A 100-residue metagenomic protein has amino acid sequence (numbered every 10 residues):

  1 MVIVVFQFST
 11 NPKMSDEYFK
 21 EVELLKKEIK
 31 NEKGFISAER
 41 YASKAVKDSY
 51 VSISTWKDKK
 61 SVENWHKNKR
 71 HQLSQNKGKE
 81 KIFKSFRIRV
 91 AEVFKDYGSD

Functional and structural regions predicted by a protein language model:
M1-S49, K57-K67, F83-D100: Short S/T/G/P-rich N-terminal loop/turn motif that feeds into the first structured element of a domain
S74: Conserved short loop/helix modules at catalytic or binding sites in compact beta-alpha or helix-hairpin-helix contexts
G78-I82: Arginine/glycine-rich "motif VI" loop of SF2 helicases in the C-terminal RecA-like domain
